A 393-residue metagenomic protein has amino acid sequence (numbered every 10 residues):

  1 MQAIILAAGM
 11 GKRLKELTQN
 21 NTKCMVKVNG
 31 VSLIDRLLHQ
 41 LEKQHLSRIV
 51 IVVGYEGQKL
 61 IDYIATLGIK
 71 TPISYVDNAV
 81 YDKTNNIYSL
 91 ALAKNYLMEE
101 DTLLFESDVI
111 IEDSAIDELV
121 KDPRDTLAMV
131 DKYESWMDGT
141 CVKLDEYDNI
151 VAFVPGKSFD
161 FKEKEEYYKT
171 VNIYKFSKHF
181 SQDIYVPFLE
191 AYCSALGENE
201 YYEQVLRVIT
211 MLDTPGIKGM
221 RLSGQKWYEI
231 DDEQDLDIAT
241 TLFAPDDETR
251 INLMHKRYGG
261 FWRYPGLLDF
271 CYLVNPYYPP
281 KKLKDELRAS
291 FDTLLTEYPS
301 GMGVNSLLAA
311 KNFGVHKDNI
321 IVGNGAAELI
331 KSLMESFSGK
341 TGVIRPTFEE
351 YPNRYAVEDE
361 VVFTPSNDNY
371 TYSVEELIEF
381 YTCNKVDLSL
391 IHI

Functional and structural regions predicted by a protein language model:
M1-A3, Y167-K256, W262-G266: Conserved alpha/beta core of the MobA/IspD/sugar-nucleotide pyrophosphorylase nucleotidyltransferase superfamily
M1-Q19: N-terminal nucleotide-binding beta1-loop-alpha1 segment
Q2-I5, V31-E100: Conserved N-terminal catalytic core of the sugar/cofactor nucleotidyltransferase
G68-T140: Conserved beta-loop-beta/alpha segment of the NTase-like Rossmann-fold superfamily that binds/positions NTPs
E112-L196: Conserved core of the sugar-phosphate nucleotidyltransferase
T241-E297, Y372-I378, N384-L390: N-terminal "arm"/small-domain region of PLP-dependent enzymes with the aminotransferase-like
D285-E328: Conserved N-terminal alpha-helix of the aminotransferase class I/II PLP-enzyme fold
E335-H392: PLP-dependent aminotransferase-like
